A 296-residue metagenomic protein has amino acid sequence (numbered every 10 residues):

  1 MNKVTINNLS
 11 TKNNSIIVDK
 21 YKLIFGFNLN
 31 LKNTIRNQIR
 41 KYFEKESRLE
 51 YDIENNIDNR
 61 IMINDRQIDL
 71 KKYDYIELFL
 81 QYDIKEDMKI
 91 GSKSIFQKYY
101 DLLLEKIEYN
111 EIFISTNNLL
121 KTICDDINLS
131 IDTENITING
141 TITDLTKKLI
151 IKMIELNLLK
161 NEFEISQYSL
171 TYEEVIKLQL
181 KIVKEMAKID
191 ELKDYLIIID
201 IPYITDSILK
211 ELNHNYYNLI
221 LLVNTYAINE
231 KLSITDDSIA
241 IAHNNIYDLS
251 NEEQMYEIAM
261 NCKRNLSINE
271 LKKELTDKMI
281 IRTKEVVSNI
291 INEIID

Functional and structural regions predicted by a protein language model:
M1-L104, Y109-N110, I114, K278-D296: Glycine-rich P-loop/Walker A and Walker A-like loops and their local beta1-loop-alpha1 context in P-loop NTPases
K20-G26, L192-I198, L219: Generic beta-sheet signal
F25-L29, I197-Y203, V223-T225: Structural motif
Q38, S207-L212: A short acidic, amphipathic alpha-helical/loop segment
D101-K177: Conserved P-loop NTPase mechanochemical-coupling segment
K152-L196, D200-I208: Conserved helicase/translocase P-loop NTPase motor core
I204, N213-A242: Sensor-1/coupling segment of RecA-like P-loop NTPase cores
N229-R282: C-terminal structured domain segments
